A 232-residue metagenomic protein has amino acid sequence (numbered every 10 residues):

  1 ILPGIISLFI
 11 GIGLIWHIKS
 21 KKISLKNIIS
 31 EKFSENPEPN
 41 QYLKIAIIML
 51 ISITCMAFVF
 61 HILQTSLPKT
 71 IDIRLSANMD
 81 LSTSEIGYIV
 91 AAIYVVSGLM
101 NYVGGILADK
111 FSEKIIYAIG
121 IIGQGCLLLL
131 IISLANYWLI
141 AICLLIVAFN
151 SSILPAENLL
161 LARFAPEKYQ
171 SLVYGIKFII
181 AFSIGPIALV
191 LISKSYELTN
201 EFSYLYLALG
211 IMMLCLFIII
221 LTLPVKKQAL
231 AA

Functional and structural regions predicted by a protein language model:
I1-I5, K194-M212: A membrane-interface helix-boundary motif in multi-pass transporters
G4-I28, L216-P224: C-terminal membrane-cytosol helix-exit motif in multi-pass small-molecule transporters
I6-I10, I121-L128, M212-L216: MFS 12-TM fold signature
H17-I47: Juxtamembrane intracellular "pre-TM" segments in multi-pass secondary transporters
K44-M100: Extracytoplasmic gate region of multi-pass secondary transporters
M100-S112, E197: Helix-to-loop junctions at the C-terminal end of transmembrane segments in multipass secondary transporters
A108-L160: C-terminal transmembrane helical hairpin of 12-TM major facilitator-type secondary transporters
F164-T199: A late C-terminal transmembrane helix in Major Facilitator Superfamily
